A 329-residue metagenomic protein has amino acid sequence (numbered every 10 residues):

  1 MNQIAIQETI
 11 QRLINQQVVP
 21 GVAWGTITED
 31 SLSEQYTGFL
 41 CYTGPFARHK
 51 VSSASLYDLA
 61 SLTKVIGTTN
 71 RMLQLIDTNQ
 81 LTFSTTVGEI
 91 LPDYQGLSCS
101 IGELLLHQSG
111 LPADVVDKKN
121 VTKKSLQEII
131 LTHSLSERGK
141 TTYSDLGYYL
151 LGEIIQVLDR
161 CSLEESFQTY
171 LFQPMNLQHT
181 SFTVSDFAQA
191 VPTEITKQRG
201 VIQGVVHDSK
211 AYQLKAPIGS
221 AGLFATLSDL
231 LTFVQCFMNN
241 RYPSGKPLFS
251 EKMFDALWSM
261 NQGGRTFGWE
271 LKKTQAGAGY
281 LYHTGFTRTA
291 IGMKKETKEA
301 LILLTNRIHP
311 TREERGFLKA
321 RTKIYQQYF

Functional and structural regions predicted by a protein language model:
Q3-Q11: Short amphipathic alpha-helical segments
I10, W24, D30, T68 (+8 more regions): Residue-level preference for non-acidic, small/hydrophobic
Q11-K50, L106-S109, K118-N120, G268-W269 (+2 more regions): A short, well-structured edge-of-sheet supersecondary motif
N15-A23, G44-E103, S134-L146, I218-A221 (+3 more regions): Short active-site loop at a secondary-structure junction that contains or immediately precedes the catalytic residue(s)
L97-Y280: Short, surface-exposed loop or secondary-structure junction motifs that flank catalytic or metal-binding residues
A216-G222, L281-M293, L304-T311: Glycine-rich phosphate/pyrophosphate-binding beta-alpha loops
T274, P310-F329: Short, gly/Ser/Thr-rich active-site loops of penicillin-recognizing serine hydrolases
